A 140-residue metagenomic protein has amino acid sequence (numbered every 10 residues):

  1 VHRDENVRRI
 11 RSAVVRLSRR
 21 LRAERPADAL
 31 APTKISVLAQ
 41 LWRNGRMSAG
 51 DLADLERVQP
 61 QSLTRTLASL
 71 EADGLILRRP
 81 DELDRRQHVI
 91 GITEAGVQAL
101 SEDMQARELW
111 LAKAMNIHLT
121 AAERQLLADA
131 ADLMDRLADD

Functional and structural regions predicted by a protein language model:
V1-P32, R136: N-terminal leader segment of winged-helix/HTH proteins
V1-R9, A121-D140: C-terminal regulatory/oligomerization modules of transcriptional regulators
R16, S36-W42, Q98, Q125: Pre-recognition alpha-helix immediately N-terminal to the DNA-recognition helix within helix-turn-helix or winged-helix
L21-S62, D73, V89: N-terminal helix-turn-helix DNA-binding core of bacterial DNA-binding proteins
A39, A112-K113, A128, D135: A cross-family signal for key residues in well-ordered alpha-helices that form functional helical elements
A39-R43, M104, D132: Short, locally clustered residues in the helix-turn-helix/winged-helix DNA-binding domain
R46, A68-L126: Charged, amphipathic alpha-helical coiled-coil/dimerization segments
R65: DNA-binding alpha-helical recognition surfaces that contact promoter or target DNA
